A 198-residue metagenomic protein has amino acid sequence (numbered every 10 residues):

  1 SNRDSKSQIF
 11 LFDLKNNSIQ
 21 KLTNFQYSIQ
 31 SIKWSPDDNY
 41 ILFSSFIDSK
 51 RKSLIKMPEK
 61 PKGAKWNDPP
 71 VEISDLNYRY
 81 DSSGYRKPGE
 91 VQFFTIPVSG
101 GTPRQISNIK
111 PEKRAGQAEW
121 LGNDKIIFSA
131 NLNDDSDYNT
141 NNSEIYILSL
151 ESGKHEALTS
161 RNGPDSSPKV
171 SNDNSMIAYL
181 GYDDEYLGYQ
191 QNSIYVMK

Functional and structural regions predicted by a protein language model:
S1, I32-Y40, Q117-I127, P168-M176: Blade-terminus and WD-like Trp-Asp/Gly-His loop motifs, strongest in beta-propeller folds
S1-F10, N24-Q30, S44-Q92, N108-A115 (+3 more regions): A flexible loop/linker signature enriched in serine peptidases of the S9 family
F12, N16-P36, I41-L42, L148: N-terminal start-of-domain structural block
D13-N17, P97-G101, S149-G153, K198: Short loop/turn segments that connect beta-strands within beta-propeller blades
G101-S107: A short helix->beta-strand "capping" segment at the edge of beta-propeller domains
G153, N174, D184, M197-K198: Secondary-structure transition/capping motifs at alpha-helix termini and the adjoining loop/turn into the next element
